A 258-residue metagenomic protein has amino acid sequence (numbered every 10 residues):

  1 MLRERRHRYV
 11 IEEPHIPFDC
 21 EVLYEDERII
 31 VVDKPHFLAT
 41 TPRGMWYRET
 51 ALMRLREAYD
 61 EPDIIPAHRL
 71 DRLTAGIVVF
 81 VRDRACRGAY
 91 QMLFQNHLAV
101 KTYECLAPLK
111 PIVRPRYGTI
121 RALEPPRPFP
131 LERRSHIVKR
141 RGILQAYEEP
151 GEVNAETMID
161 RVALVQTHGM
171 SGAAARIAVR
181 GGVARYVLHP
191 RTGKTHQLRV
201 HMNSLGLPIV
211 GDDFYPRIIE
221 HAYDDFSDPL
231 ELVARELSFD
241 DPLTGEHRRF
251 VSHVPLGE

Functional and structural regions predicted by a protein language model:
M1-E258: RNA pseudouridine synthases
